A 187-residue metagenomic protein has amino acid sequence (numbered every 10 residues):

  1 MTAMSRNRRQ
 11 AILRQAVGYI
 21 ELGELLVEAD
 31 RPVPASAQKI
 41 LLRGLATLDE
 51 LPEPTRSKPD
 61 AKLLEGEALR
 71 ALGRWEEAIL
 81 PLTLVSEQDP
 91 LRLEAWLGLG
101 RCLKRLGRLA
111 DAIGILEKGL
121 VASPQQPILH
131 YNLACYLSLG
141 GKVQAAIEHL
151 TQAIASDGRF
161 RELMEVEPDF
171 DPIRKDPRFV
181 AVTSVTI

Functional and structural regions predicted by a protein language model:
Q10, D60, E94, I128 (+1 more regions): Start-of-helix register in tetratricopeptide repeats
A46, E50-E53, T83-E87, E117-V121 (+1 more regions): Conserved structural position within tetratricopeptide repeats
L64, G98, N132, V166-E167: Canonical tetratricopeptide repeat
